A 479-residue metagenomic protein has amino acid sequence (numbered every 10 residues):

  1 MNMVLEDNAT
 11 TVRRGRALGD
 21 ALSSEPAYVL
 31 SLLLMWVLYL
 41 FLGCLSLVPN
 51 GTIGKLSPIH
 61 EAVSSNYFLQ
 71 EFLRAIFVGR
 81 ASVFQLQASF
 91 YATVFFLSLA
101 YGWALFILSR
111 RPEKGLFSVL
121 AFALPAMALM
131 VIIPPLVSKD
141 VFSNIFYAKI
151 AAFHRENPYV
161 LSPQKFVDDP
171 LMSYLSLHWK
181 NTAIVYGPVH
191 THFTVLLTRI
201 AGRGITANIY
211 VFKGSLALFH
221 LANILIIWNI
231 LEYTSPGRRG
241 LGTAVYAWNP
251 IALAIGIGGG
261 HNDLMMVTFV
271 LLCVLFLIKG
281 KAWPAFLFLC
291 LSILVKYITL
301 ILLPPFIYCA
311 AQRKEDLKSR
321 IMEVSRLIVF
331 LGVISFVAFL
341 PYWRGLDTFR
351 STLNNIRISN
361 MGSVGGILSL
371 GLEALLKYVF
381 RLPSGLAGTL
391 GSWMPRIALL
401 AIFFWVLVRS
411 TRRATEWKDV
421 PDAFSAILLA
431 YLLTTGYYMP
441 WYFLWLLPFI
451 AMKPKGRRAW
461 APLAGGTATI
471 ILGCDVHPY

Functional and structural regions predicted by a protein language model:
N2-N354, Y378-R381, G388-Y479: Multi-pass membrane glycosyltransferase architecture that uses lipid-linked
N355-L368: Conserved coupling/interface region of RecA-like P-loop/ASCE motor cores
G366-L370, L382, W393: Helicase-core coupling region on the C-terminal RecA-like lobe
